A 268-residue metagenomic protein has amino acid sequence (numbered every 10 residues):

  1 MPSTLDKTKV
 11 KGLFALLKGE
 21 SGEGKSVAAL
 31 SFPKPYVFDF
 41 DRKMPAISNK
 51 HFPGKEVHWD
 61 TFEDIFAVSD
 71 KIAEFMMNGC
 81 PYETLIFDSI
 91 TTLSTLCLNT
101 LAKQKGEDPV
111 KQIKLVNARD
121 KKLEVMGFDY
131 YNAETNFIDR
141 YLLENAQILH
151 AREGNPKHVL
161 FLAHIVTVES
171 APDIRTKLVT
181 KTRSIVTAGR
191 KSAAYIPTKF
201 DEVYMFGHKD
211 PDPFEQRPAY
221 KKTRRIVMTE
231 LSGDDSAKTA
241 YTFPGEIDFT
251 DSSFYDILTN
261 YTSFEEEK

Functional and structural regions predicted by a protein language model:
P2-F87, T91-L96: Conserved P-loop
S26-A29, A151, Y195-I196: Hydrophobic/aromatic ligand-binding patch that stacks against planar heteroaromatic rings of cofactors or nucleotides
F32, G54, G154, P197-T198: Short, well-ordered coil/turn elements that cap or connect secondary structure elements
P35-V37, V159, V203-M205: Short, well-ordered beta-strand core segments
I72-M76, N145-E153, F200: Hydrophobic, Leu/Ile/Phe/Ala-enriched alpha-helical segments that form helix-helix packing faces
T92-S192: P-loop NTPase motor core
T167-K268: Conserved GTP-binding G-domain of TRAFAC-class P-loop NTPases and closely related GTPase folds
